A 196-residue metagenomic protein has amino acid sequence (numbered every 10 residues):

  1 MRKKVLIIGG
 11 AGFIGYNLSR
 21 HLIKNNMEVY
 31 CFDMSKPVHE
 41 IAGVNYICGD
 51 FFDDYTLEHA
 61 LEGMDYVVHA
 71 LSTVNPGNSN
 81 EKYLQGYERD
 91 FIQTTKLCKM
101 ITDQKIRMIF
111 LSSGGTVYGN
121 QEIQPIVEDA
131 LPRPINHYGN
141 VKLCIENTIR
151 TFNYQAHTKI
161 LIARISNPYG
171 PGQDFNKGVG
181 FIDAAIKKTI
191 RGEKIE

Functional and structural regions predicted by a protein language model:
V5-N25: N-terminal Rossmann NAD(P)H-binding glycine-rich loop of SDR-like oxidoreductase domains
I8, F32, V67-L71, M108-G114 (+1 more regions): SDR active-site strand-loop-helix element
G43-D53: Rossmann-fold cofactor-recognition segment
F51-R89: NAD(P)H-binding glycine-rich loop region in Rossmannoid oxidoreductase-like domains and their noncatalytic homologs
V67, N80-I109: NAD(P)-cofactor binding segment of oxidoreductase domains
T95-N136: Conserved Rossmann-fold NAD(P)-dependent oxidoreductase catalytic core, especially the SDR/UDP-sugar
V141-C144: Active-site helix of classical SDR
R150-E196: NAD(P)-dependent short-chain dehydrogenase/reductase
